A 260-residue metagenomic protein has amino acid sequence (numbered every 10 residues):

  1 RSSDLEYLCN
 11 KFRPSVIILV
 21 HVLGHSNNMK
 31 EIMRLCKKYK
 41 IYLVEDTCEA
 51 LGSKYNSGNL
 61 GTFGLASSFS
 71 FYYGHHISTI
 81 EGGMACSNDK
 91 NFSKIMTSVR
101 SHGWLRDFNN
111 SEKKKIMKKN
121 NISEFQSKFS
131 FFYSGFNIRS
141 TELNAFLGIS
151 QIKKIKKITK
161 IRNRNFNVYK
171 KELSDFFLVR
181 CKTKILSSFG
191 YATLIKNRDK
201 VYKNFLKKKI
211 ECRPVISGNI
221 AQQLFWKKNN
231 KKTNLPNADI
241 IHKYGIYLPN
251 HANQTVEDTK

Functional and structural regions predicted by a protein language model:
E6-N10, V16-V20, H25-R34, K38 (+2 more regions): PLP-dependent aminotransferase class I/II
S15-V16, K40-Y42, N59, A66 (+1 more regions): Proline-centered loop/turn at the N-terminus of a beta-strand
H21, V44-E45: Conserved short alpha-helical interface segments
E45-T79, K94, S127-S130: Conserved active-site segment immediately N-terminal to the catalytic lysine that forms the internal aldimine
T62, S87, T255: Ser/Thr-centric signal marking residues that sit in or immediately flank functional binding/regulatory motifs
F69-S70, G83-D89, I116-K119: Short beta-strand-to-turn element immediately C-terminal to the catalytic PLP-Schiff-base lysine in fold type I
S78-G83, G148: Adenylate-forming
